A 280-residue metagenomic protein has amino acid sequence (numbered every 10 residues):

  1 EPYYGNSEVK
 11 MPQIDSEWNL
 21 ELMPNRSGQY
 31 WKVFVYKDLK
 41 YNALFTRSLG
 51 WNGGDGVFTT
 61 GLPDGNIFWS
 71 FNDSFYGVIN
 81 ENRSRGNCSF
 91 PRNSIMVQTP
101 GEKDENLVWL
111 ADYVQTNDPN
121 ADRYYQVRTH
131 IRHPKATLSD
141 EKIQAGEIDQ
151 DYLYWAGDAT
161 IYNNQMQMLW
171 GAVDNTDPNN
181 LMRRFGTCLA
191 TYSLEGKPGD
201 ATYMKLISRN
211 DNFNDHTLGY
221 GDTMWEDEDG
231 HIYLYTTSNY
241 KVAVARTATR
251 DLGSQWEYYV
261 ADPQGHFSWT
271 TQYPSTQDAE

Functional and structural regions predicted by a protein language model:
Y3-N52, G61-Y152, I161-N214, E228-H231 (+1 more regions): Beta-rich carbohydrate-recognition and catalytic domains
G53-D55, L153-W155, L218-Y220: Beta-rich catalytic cores
T59, A159, D222-M224: Hydrophobic core register within WD40 beta-propeller blades
T217-E228: Long, low-complexity, proline- and polar/charged-enriched segments that are largely intrinsically disordered
